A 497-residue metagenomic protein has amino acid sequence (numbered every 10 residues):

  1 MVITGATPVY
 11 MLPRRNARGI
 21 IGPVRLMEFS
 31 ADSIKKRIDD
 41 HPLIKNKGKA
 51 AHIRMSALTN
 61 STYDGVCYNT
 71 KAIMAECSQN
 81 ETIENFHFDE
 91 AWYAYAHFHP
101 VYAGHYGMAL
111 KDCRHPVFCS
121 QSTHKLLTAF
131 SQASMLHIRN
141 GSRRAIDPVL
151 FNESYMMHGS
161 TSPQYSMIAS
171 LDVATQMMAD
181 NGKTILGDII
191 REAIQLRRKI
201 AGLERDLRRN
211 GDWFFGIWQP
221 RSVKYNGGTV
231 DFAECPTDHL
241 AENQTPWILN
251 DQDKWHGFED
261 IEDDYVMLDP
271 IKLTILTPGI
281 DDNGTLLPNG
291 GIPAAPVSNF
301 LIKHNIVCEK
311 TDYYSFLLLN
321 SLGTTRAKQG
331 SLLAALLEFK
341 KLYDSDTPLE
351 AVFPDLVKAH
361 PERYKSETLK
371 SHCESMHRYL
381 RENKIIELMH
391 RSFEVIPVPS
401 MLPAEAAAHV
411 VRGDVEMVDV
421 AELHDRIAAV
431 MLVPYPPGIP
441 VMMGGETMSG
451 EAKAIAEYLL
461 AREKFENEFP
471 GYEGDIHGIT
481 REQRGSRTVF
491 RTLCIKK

Functional and structural regions predicted by a protein language model:
V2-E204: Conserved PLP-enzyme active-site core in the AAT-like
S33, N181-K497: Non-catalytic terminal extensions of PLP-dependent enzymes
